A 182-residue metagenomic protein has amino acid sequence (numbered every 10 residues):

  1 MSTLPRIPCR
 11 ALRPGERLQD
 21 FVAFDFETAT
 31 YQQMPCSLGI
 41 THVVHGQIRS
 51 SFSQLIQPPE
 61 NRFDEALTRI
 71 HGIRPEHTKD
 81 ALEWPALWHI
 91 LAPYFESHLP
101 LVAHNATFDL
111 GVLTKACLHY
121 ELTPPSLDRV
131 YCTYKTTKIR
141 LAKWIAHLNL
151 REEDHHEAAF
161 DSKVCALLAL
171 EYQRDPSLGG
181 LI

Functional and structural regions predicted by a protein language model:
M1-R17, K163-I182: Acidic two-metal-ion nuclease catalytic site recognized across multiple nuclease folds, prominently DnaQ/RNase D-T
S2-L122, S126-R129, A142-H156: Conserved non-catalytic scaffold segment of RNase H-like nuclease domains
F26-T30, K135, V164: Short, glycine/acidic-enriched loop or turn micro-motifs at the edges of active sites
K135, A146, L167-L170: Generic alpha-helical structural context detector
I139: Catalytic phosphate/metal-binding cores of nucleic-acid and nucleotide-processing enzymes, i.e., regions that mediate
A159-F160: Acidic donor-binding loop at a coil-to-helix junction in glycosyltransferase catalytic cores that engages
